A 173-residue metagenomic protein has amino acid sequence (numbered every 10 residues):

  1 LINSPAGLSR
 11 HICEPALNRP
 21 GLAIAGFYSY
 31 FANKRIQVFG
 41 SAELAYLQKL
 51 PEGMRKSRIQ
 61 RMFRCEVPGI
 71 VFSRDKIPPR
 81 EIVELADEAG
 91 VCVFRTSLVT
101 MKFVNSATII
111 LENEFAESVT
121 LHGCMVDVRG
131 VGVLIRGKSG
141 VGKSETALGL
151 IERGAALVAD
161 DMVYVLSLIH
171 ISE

Functional and structural regions predicted by a protein language model:
L1-M62: Gly/Thr-rich phosphate-binding loop signature of adenosyl cofactor/nucleotide-binding cores
R35-V38, P68-V71, V91-F94, G132-L134 (+1 more regions): Structural motif
S57-G69, S73: Glycine-rich beta-alpha loop segments
G69, I77-I110: Charged, amphipathic alpha-helical linker segments immediately N-terminal to NTP-binding catalytic cores
I110-G130: P-loop NTPase nucleotide-binding/switch module
G130-E152, A156-L157: Glycine-rich phosphate-binding P-loop
A156-D160, V165: Gly/Pro- and small hydrophobic-enriched strand-loop and loop-to-helix capping segments that sit at the rims
S167-E173: Residue-level detector of conserved catalytic or cofactor/ligand-binding positions in enzyme active sites
